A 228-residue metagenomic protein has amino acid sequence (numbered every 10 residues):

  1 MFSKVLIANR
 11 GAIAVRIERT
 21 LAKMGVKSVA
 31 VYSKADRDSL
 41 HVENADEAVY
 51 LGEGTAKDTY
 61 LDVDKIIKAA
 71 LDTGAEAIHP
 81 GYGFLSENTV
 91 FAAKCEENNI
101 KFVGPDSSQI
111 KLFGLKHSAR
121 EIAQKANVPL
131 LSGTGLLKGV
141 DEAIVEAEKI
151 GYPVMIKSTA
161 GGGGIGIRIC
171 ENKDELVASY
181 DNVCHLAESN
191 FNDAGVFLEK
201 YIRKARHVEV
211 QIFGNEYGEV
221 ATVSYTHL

Functional and structural regions predicted by a protein language model:
M1-L228: N-terminal beta-alpha lobe that positions the nucleotide/phosphoryl donor in ATP/NTP-coupled carboxylate activation
